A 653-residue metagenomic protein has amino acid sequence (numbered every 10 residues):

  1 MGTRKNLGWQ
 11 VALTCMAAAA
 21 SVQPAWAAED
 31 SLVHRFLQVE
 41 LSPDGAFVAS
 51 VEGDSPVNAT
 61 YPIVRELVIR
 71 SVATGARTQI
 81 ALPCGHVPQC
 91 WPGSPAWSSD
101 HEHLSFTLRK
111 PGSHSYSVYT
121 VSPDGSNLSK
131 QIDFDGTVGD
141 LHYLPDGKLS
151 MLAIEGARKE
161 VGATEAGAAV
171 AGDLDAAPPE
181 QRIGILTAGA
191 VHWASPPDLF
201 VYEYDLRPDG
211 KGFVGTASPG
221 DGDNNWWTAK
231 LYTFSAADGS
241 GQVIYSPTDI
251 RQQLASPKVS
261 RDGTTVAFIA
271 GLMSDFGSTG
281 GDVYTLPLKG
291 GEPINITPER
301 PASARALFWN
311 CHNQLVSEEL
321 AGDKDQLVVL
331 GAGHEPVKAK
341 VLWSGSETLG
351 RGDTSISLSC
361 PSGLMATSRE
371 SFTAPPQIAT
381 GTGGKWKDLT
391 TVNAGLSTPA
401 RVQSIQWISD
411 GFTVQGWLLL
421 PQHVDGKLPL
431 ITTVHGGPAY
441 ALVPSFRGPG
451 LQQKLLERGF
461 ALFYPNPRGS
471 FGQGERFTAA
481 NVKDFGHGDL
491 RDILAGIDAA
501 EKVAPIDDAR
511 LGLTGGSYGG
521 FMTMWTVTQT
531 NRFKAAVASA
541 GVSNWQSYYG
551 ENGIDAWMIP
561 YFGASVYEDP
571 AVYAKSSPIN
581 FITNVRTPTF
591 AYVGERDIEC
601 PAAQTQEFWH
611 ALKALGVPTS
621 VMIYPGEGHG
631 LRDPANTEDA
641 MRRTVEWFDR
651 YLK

Functional and structural regions predicted by a protein language model:
Q10-S21: Bacterial N-terminal signal peptides
W26-H34, A188-A194: A short helix->beta-strand "capping" segment at the edge of beta-propeller domains
L32, E52-E66, P83-C90, T107-Y119 (+12 more regions): A flexible loop/linker signature enriched in serine peptidases of the S9 family
E40-F47, G93-H103, L141-K148, Y204-G212 (+3 more regions): Blade-terminus and WD-like Trp-Asp/Gly-His loop motifs, strongest in beta-propeller folds
V72-G75, S122-S126, T187-A190, S235-G239 (+3 more regions): Short loop/turn segments that connect beta-strands within beta-propeller blades
A76-F106: Blade-loop segments of beta-propeller domains
T78-L82, S129-D133, H192-S195, Q242-S246 (+3 more regions): Beta-propeller fold detector
R351-K653: Serine-hydrolase catalytic core recognition
